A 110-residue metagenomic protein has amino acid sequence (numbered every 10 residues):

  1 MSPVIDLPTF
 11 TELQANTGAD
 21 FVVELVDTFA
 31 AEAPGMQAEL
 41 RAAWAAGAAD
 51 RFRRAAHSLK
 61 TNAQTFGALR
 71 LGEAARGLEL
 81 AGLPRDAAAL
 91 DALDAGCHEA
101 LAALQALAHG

Functional and structural regions predicted by a protein language model:
L7-S58, P84-A108: Long, amphipathic alpha-helical coiled-coil segments characteristic of histidine-phosphotransfer scaffolds
A48-R53, N62-P84: Short, well-ordered alpha-helical segments that carry or flank key catalytic/ligand-binding motifs at enzyme/regulatory
